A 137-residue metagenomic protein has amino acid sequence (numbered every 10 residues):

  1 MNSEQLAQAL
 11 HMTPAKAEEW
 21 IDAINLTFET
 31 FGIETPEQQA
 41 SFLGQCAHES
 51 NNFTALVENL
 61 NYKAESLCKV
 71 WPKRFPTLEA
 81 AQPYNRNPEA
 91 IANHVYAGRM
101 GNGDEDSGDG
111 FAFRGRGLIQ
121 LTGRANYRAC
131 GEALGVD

Functional and structural regions predicted by a protein language model:
N2-E19, A23, A47-D137: Peptidoglycan-targeting cell-wall enzymes and recognition modules
A23-E29: Ordered core of a single globular domain
E29-T30, S50: Short beta-turn/strand-loop junction motif enriched in small, turn-promoting residues
T30-P36, G110: Surface-exposed acidic, glycine-flexible loop patches that form ligand/cofactor-binding and adhesion interfaces
T35-G44: Alpha-helical scaffolds flanking conserved acidic
